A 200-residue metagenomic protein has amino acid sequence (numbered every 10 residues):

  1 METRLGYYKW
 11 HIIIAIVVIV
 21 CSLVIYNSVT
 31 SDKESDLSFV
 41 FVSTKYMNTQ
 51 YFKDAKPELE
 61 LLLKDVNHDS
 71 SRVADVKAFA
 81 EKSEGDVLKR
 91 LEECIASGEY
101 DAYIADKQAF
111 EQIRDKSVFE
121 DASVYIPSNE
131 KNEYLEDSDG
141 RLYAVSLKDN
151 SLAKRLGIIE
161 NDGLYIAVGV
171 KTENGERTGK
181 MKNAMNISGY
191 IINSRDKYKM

Functional and structural regions predicted by a protein language model:
M1-T3: Cytosolic juxtamembrane amphipathic/interface segments immediately preceding and feeding into a transmembrane helix
Y7-V29: Hydrophobic membrane-insertion alpha-helices, especially the h-region of bacterial N-terminal signal peptides
A15, T172-M200: Extracellular/periplasmic juxtamembrane helices and adjacent flexible linkers that interface with membrane partners
S31-D32, L164: Extracytoplasmic/periplasmic solute-binding protein
K33, F41-K107: Early extracytoplasmic/lumenal segment of secretory-pathway proteins
D86-R141: Extracytoplasmic "Venus flytrap"/periplasmic binding protein-like
E92, S123-E176: A structural signal for short loop-to-beta-strand junctions that line the ligand-binding cleft of periplasmic/secreted
